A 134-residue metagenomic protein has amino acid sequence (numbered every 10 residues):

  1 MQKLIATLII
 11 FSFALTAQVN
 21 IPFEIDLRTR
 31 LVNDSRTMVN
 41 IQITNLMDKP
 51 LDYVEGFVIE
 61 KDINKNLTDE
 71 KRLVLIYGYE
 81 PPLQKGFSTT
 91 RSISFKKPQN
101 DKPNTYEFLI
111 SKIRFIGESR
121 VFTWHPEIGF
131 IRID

Functional and structural regions predicted by a protein language model:
K3-A17: Sec-dependent N-terminal signal peptides
A17-N40, L46, W124, I128-D134: Low-complexity, acidic Ser/Thr/Pro/Gly-rich terminal tails and inter-domain linkers that flank the onset of structured
N33-S35, P50, K85-F87, K102: Solvent-exposed loop and beta-edge segments used for protein-protein assembly and interaction
R36-N40, Y53, S88-T90: Intrinsic-disorder/low-complexity, polar/charged segments enriched in Ser/Thr/Lys/Arg/Asp/Glu/Gln
I43-N45, E60, F95, K112: Hydrophobic beta-strand positions in extracellular immunoglobulin-like domains
K49-L67: Short acidic, flexible loop segments centered on an aromatic residue
L67-D101: Intrinsically disordered, low-complexity Pro/Gly/Ser/Thr-rich segments with frequent PxxP/GP/PP motifs and embedded
I93-D134: Terminal connector regions
